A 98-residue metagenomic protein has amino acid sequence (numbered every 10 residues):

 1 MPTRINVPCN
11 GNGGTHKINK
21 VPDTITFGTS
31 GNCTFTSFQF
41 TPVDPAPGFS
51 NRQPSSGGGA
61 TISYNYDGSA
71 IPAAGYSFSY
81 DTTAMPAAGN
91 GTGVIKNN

Functional and structural regions predicted by a protein language model:
M1-N98: Intrinsically disordered, low-complexity segments enriched in small/polar residues
